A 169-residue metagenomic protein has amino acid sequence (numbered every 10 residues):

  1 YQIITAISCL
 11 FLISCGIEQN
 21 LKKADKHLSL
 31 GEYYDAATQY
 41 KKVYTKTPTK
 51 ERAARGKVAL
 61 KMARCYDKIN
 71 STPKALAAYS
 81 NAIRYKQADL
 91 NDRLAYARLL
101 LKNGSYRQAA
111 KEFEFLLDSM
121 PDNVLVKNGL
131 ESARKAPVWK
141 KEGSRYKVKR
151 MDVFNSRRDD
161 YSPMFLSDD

Functional and structural regions predicted by a protein language model:
L30, A95, K102-Q108, D118-D169: Short, conserved micro-motifs composed of acidic
K42-T45, N81-R84, F115-D118: Conserved structural position within tetratricopeptide repeats
